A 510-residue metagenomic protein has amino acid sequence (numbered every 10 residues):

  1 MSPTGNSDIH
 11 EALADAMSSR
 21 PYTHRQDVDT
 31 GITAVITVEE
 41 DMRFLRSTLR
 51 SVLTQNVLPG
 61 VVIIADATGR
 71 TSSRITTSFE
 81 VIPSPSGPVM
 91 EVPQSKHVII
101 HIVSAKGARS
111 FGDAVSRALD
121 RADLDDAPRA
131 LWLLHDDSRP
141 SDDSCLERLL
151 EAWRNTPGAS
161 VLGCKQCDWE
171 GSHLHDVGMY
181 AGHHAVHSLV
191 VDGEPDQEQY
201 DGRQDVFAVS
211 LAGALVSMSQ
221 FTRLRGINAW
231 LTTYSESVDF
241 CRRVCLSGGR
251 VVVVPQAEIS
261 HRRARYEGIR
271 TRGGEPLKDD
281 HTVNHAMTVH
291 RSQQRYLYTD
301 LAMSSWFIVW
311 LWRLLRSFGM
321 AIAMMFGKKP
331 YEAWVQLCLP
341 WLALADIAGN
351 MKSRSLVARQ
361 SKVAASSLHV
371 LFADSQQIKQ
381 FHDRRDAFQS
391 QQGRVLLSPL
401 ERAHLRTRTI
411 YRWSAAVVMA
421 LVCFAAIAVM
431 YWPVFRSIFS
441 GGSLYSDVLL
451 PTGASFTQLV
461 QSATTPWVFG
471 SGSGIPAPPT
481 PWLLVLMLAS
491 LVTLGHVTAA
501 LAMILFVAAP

Functional and structural regions predicted by a protein language model:
R50-P59: Short, acidic, metal-binding catalytic loop of nucleotide-sugar glycosyltransferases
A105-L124: Glycine-rich, basic loop-to-helix element that forms the pyrophosphate-binding segment of sugar-nucleotide handling
D126-R139: Short beta-strand-to-loop acidic/aromatic patch adjacent to the donor-nucleotide binding site
R139-A181: Conserved donor NDP-sugar-binding/catalytic core segment of glycosyltransferases
F207-R225, W230-E258: A short, conserved alpha-helix in the catalytic core of glycosyltransferases
L246-A345: Active-site-adjacent helix/loop segment of glycosyltransferases that harbors family-specific signature motifs
M303-R406: Non-catalytic, C-terminal membrane-associated alpha-helical segments of glycosyltransferases
W432-P510: Active-site lumenal/periplasmic loops and adjacent helix-entry segments of GT-C-fold, multi-pass membrane
